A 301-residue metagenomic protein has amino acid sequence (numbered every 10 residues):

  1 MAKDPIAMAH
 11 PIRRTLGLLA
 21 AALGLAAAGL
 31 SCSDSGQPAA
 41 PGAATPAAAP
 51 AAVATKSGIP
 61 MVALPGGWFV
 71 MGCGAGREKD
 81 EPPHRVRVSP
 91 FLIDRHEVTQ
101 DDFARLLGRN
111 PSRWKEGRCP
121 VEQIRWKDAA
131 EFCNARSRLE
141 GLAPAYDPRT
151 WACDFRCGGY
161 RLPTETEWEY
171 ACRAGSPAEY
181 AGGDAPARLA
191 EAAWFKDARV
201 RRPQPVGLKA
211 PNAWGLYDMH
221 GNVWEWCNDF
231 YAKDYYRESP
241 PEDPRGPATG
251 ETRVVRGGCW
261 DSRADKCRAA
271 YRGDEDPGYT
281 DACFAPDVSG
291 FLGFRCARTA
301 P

Functional and structural regions predicted by a protein language model:
D4-L19: Bacterial N-terminal signal peptides that target proteins for export
G17-G29: Bacterial N-terminal signal peptides
S33-P38, A48-A51, A210-N212, G246-P301: Disulfide-stabilized, aromatic/cysteine-rich ligand-recognition loop
V53-S112, P120-S137, H220-G221: A short glycine-rich, aromatic-capped structural motif
F69, E116-A190, W226: Short, well-ordered surface patches within globular domains
M71-P90, E191, P203-K209, D265-F284: Short, polar loop/linker segments at the starts of domains and inter-domain junctions
G74, V98, S137, G175-P177 (+3 more regions): Acidic glycine-/aspartate-rich tracts in secreted/extracellular proteins
W151-F155, A193-H220, T249: Short, well-ordered junction/capping motifs at the entry into regular secondary structure
